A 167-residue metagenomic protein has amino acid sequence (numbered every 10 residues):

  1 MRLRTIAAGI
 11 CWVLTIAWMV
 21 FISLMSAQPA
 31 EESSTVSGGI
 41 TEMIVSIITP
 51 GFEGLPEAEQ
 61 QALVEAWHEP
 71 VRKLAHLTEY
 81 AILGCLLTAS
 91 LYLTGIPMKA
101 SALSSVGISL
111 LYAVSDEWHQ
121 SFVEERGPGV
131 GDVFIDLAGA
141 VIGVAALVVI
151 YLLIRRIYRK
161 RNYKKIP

Functional and structural regions predicted by a protein language model:
M1-A81: "…centered on the first transmembrane helix and the immediately adjacent amphipathic helix/loop
L3-G9, I96-V106, R126-V130: Membrane-helix interface segments
A17-I22, S101-S121: Small-polar-interrupted transmembrane alpha-helices in polytopic inner-membrane proteins
E53-P56, Y92-M98, G107-L111: Short, motif-level signal for alpha-helix interfacial/capping segments enriched in acidic residues and aromatics/proline
E69-C85, V130-G139: Membrane-interface loop-to-helix entry segments
Y80-L93, A138-I154: Membrane-interfacial alpha-helical segments at the cytosolic side of multi-pass membrane proteins
A113-L137: Interfacial helix-loop-helix junctions of multi-pass membrane proteins
Y158-P167: Membrane-interfacial, low-structure loops and terminal tails that flank and connect transmembrane helices in multi-pass
